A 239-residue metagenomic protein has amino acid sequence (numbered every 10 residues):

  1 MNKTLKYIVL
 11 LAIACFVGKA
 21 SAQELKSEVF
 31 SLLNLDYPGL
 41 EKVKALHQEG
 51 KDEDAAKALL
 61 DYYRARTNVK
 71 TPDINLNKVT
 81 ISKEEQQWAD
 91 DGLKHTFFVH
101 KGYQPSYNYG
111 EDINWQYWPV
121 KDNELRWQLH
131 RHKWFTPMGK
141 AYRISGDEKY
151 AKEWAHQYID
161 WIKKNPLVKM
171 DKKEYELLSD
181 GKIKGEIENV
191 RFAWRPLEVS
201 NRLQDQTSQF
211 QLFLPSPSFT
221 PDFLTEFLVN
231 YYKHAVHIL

Functional and structural regions predicted by a protein language model:
M1-E24: Bacterial Sec-dependent N-terminal signal peptides
N2, C15, L60-Y62, W127 (+1 more regions): General helical secondary-structure elements
I8-L11, V43, Y63, Y175-L178: Extended hydrophobic/Leu-rich segments
V9, L25, D36-G39, A55 (+3 more regions): Alpha-helical structural motif
V17, A22, N34, G50 (+2 more regions): Short, flexible coil/linker elements and helix-boundary hinge sites characteristic of intrinsically disordered
Q23-F98: Extreme N-terminal leader/anchor segments
F97-Q116, Q128-L129: Short alpha-helical hairpin
Y107-Y109, K121-L239: Aromatic-lined, polymer-binding surfaces characteristic of secreted/periplasmic polysaccharide-degrading enzymes
